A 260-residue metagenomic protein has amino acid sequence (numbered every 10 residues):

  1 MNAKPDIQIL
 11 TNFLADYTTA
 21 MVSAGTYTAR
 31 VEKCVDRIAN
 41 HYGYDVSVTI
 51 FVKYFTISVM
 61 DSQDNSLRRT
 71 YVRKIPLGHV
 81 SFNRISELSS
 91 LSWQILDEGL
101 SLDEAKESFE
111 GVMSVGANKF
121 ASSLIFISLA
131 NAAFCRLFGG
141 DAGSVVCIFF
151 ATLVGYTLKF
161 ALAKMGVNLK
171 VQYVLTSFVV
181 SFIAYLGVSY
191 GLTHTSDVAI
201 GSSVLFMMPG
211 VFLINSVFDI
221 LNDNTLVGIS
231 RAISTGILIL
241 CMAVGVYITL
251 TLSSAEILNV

Functional and structural regions predicted by a protein language model:
M1-L100: Soluble N-terminal domains of membrane-associated systems
T19, S23, N40-Y44, W93 (+7 more regions): Generic secondary-structure signature for well-ordered alpha-helical cores
R73-P76, F138-G143, H194-A199, N259-V260: Interfacial loop-to-helix junctions that mark the boundaries of transmembrane helices in multi-pass membrane
L77-N131, C135-S144, S234-A243, S254: Alpha-helical transmembrane segments and their cytosolic membrane-interface
S108-V112, G155-G166, I214-L226: C-terminal ends of transmembrane helices
G116-Y190: Core alpha-helical transmembrane segments of integral membrane proteins
S189-V260: Generic detector of multi-pass transmembrane helix bundles and their immediately adjacent loops in polytopic membrane
